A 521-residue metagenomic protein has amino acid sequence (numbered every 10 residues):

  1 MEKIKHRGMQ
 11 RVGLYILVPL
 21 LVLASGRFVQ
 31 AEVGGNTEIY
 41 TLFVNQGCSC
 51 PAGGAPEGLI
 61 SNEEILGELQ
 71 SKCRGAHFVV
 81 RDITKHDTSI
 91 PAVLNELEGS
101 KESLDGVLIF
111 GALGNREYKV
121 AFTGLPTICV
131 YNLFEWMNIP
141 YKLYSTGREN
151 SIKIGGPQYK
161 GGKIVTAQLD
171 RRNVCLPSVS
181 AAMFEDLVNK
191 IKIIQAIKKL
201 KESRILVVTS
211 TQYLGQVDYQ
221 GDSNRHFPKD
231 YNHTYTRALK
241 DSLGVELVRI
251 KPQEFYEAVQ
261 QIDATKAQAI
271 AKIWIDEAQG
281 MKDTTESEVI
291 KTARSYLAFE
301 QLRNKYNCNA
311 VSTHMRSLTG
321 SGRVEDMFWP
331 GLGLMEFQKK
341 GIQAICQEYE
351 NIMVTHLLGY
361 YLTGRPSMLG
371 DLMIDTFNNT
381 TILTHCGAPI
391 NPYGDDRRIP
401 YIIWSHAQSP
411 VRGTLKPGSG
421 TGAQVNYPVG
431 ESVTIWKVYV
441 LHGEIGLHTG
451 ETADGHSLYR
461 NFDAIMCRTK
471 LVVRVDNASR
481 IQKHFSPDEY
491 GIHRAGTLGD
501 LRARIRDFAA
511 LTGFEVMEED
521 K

Functional and structural regions predicted by a protein language model:
M1-M9: N-terminal secretory signal peptides that target proteins for export/translocation
G13-A24: Bacterial N-terminal signal peptides
A24, V29-A31: Boundary at the C-terminal end of the N-terminal hydrophobic targeting segment
V33-R116, V120-K163, S178-Q195, E202 (+4 more regions): Metallocofactor- and cofactor-centric catalytic cores in central/energy metabolism, strongly enriched
K192-K229, T234, T380-I402: Conserved anion/nucleotide-ligand pocket segment
K266-H356, Y360-L362: Long, internal scaffold/assembly segments composed of regular secondary structure
Q338-R460: C-terminal catalytic subdomain
R412-K521: Extended hydrophobic packing segments that form well-structured cores
